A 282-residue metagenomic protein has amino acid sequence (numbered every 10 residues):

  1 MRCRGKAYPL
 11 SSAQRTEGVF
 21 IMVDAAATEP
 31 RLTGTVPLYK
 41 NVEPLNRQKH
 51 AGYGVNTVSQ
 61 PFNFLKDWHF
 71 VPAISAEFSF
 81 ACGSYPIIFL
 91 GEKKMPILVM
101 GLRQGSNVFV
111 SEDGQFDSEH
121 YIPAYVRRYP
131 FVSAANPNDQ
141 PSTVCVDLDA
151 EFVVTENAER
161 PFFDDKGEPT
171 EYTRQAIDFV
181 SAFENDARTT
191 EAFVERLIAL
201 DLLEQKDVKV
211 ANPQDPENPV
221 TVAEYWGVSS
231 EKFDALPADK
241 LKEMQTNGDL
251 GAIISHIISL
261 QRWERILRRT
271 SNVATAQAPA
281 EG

Functional and structural regions predicted by a protein language model:
R2-I21: Short, Lys/Arg-enriched N-terminal segments with co-localized hydrophobic residues within the first ~10-30 amino acids
F20-G101: Short, extreme N-terminal leader segments that mark the start of a protein/domain
F62-W68, G105-Q115, D186-A192: Short, basic/low-complexity N-terminal boundary segments at the transition from targeting/disordered tails
S75-F80, I122-A124, I198-L202: Short linear motifs in intrinsically disordered
C82, Y121-A124, R188, V228: Short, well-structured alpha-helical interface segments that form or flank functional binding sites
K94, G114, D215-E217: Detector for glycine-centered tight turns/loop "hinges" at secondary-structure junctions
V99-T155: A surface-exposed, charged beta-strand/loop segment in the N-terminal or early-internal portion of soluble proteins
P130-G282: A contiguous, surface-oriented mixed alpha/beta subdomain in the mid-to-C-terminal portion of proteins that forms
